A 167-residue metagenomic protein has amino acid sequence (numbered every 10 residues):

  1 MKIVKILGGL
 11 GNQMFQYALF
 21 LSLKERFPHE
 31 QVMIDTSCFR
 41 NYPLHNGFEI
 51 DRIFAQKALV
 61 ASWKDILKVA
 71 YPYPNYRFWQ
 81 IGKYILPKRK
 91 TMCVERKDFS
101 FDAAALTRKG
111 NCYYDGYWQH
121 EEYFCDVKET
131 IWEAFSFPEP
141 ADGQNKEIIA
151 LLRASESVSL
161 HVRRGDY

Functional and structural regions predicted by a protein language model:
M1-G47: N-terminal pre-catalytic "stem/leader" segment of glycosyltransferase-like enzymes
G47-Y167: Secretory-pathway luminal glycosyltransferase catalytic domains
